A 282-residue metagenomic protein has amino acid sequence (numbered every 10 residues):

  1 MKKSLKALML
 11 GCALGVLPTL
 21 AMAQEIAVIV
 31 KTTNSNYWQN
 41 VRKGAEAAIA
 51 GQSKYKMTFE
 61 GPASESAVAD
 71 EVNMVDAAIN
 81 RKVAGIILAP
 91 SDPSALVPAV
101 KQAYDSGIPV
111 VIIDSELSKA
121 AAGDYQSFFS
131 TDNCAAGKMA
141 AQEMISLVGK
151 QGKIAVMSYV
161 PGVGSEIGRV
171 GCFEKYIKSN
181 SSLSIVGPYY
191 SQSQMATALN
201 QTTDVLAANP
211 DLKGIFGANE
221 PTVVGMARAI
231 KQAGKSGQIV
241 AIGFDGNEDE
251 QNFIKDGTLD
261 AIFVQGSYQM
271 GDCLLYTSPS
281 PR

Functional and structural regions predicted by a protein language model:
M1-M9: Bacterial N-terminal signal peptides that target proteins for export
G11-L17: Bacterial N-terminal signal peptides
L17-A23: Sec/Tat signal peptide C-region and signal peptidase I cleavage site
I29-R42, F59-E71, D92, S115 (+6 more regions): Hinge/beta->alpha junction and helix N-cap segments in small-molecule ligand-binding domains
W38-Y55: Short, polar/charged alpha-helical segment
I79, L88-D105, F173, G187 (+1 more regions): Hydrophobic alpha-helical
P93-A135, S146, K153, Y159 (+1 more regions): Flexible loop/hinge segments that line or gate small-molecule binding clefts
Y276-R282: Conserved small/polar residues in nucleotide/adenosyl-binding loops
